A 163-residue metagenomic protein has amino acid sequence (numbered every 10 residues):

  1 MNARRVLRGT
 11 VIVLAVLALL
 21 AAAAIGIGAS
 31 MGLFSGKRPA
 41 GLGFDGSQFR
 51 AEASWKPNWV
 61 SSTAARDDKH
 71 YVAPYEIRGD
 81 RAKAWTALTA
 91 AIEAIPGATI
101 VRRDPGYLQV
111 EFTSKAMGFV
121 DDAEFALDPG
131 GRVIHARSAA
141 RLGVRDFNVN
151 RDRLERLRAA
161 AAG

Functional and structural regions predicted by a protein language model:
N2-T10, A23-G163: Ser/Thr-rich, low-complexity intrinsically disordered terminal regions
V13-A23: Core hydrophobic alpha-helical transmembrane segments of single-pass membrane proteins
